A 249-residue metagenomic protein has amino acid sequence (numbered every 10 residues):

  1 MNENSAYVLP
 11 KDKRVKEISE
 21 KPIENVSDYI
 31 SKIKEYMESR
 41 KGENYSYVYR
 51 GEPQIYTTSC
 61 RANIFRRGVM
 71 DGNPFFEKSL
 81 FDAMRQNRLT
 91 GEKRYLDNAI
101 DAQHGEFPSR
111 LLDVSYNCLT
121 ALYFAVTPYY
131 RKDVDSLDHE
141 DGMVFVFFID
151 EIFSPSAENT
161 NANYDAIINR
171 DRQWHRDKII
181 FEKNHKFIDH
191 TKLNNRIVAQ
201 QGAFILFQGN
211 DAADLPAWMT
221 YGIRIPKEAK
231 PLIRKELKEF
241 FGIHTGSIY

Functional and structural regions predicted by a protein language model:
M1-Y249: Catalytic-core elements of nucleic-acid end-processing and repair enzymes
